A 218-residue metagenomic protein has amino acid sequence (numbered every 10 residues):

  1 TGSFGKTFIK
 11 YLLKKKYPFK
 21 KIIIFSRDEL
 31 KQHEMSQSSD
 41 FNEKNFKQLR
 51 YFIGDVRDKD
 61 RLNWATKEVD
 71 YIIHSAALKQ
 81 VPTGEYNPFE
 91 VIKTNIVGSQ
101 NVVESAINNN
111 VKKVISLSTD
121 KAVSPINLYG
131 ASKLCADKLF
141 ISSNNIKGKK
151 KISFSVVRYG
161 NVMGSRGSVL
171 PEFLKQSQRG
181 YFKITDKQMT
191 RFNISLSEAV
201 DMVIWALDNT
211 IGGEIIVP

Functional and structural regions predicted by a protein language model:
T1-Y17: N-terminal Rossmann NAD(P)H-binding glycine-rich loop of SDR-like oxidoreductase domains
Y17-E34: Conserved glycine-rich Rossmann-like NAD(P)H-binding loop of the short-chain dehydrogenase/reductase
S26, F52-I53, K93: Conserved residues in the N-terminal Rossmann fold of short-chain dehydrogenase/reductase
D28, S38, D120: Residues in the short beta-alpha loop(s) of Rossmann-like NAD(P)-binding domains
R50-Y71: Conserved Rossmann-fold cofactor-binding substructure of NAD(P)-dependent oxidoreductases
Y51, V91, V114, F154-V157: Hydrophobic/aromatic anchor residues within beta-strands of the central parallel beta-sheet of Rossmann-like
Y71-H74, L78-P82, Y86-L134, K138 (+1 more regions): Conserved Rossmann-fold NAD(P)-dependent oxidoreductase catalytic core, especially the SDR/UDP-sugar
I126-Y129, L134-E214: NAD(P)-dependent short-chain dehydrogenase/reductase
